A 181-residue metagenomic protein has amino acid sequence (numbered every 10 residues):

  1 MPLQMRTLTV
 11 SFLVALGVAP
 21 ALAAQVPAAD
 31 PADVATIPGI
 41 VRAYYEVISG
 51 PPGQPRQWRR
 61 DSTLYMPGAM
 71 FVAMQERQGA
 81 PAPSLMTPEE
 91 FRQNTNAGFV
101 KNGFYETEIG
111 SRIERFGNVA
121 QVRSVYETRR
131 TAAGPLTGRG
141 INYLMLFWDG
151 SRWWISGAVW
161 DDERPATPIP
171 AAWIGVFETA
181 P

Functional and structural regions predicted by a protein language model:
M1-R6: N-terminal secretory signal peptides that target proteins for export/translocation
T9-A21: Bacterial N-terminal signal peptides
A24-L64, G175-A180: Short, low-complexity N-terminal intrinsically disordered segments enriched in polar/charged residues
Q25-V26, M70-F71, A80-A132: Surface-exposed, charged secondary-structure patches
Y44, D61, A69, V122 (+1 more regions): Hydrophobic pocket/interface hotspot
W58-M70, M74-A80: Acidic helix-start/capping segments at beta-turn-to-alpha-helix junctions
Q75, S124-Y126, V159: A mature extracytoplasmic/lumenal domain signature
R139-T167: Short beta-strand edge/turn micro-motifs at domain boundaries
